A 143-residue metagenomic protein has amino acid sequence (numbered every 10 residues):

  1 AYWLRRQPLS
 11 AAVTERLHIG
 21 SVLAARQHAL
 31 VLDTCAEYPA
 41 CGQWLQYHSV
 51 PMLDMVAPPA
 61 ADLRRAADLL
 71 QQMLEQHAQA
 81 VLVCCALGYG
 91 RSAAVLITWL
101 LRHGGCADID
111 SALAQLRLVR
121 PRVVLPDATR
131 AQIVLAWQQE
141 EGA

Functional and structural regions predicted by a protein language model:
W3-L82, T98-W137: Cysteine-based protein phosphatase catalytic domain of the PTP/DSP
C85: Short cysteine clusters
Y89-A94: Glycine-rich nucleophile elbow surrounding the catalytic serine of serine-hydrolase chemistry
Q138-A143: C-terminal domain-closing interface element
